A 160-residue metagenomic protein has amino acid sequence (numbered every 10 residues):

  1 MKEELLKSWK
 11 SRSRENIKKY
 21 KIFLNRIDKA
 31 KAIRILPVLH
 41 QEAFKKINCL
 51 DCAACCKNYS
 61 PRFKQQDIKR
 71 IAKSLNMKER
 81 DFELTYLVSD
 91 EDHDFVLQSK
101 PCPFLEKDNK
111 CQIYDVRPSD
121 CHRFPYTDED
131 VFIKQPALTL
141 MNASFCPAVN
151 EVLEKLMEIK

Functional and structural regions predicted by a protein language model:
M1-K160: Short loop/turn segments that flank or connect secondary-structure elements
